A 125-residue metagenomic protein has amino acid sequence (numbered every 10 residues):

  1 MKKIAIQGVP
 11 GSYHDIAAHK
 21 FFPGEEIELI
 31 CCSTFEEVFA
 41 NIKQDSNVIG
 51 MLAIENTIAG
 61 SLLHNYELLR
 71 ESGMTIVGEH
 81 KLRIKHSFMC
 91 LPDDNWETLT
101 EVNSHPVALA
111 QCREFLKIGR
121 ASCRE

Functional and structural regions predicted by a protein language model:
M1-R124: Domain-level signature for soluble enzymes in the chorismate/prephenate branch of the shikimate pathway
